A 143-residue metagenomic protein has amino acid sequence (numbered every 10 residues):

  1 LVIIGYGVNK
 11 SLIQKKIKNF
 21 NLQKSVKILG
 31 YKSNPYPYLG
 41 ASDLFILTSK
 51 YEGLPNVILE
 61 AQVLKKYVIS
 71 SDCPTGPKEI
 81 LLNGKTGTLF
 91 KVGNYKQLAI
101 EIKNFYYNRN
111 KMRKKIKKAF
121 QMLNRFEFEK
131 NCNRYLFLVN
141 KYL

Functional and structural regions predicted by a protein language model:
Q14-G30: Nucleotide-activated donor-binding/catalytic signature segment of Leloir-type glycosyltransferases, i.e., the conserved
Y31, K50: Aromatic "clamp/platform" in nucleotide-sugar-dependent glycosyltransferases that forms part of the donor/acceptor
P35, P55-I58, P77: Short glycine/serine-rich donor-binding loops of glycosyltransferases
Y36, D43, K65: A short alpha->beta transition loop at the rim of the catalytic pocket in nucleotide-sugar-dependent
A61: Donor-sugar nucleotide-binding helix/loop cap in glycosyltransferases
Y67-S71: Short hydrophobic beta-strand element within catalytic cores of glycosyltransferases and related nucleotide-activated
K78-K103: Change "using UDP/GDP/dTDP sugars" to "using nucleotide sugars
F128-L143: C-terminal alpha-helical cap of glycosyltransferases
